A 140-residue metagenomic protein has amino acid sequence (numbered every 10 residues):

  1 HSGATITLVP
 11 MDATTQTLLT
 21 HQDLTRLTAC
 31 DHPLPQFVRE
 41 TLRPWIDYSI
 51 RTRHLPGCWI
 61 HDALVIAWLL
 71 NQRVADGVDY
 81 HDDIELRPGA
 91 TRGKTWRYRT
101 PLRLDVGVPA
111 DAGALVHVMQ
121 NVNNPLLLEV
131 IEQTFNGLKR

Functional and structural regions predicted by a protein language model:
G3-R140: Conformational coupling and interaction surfaces
